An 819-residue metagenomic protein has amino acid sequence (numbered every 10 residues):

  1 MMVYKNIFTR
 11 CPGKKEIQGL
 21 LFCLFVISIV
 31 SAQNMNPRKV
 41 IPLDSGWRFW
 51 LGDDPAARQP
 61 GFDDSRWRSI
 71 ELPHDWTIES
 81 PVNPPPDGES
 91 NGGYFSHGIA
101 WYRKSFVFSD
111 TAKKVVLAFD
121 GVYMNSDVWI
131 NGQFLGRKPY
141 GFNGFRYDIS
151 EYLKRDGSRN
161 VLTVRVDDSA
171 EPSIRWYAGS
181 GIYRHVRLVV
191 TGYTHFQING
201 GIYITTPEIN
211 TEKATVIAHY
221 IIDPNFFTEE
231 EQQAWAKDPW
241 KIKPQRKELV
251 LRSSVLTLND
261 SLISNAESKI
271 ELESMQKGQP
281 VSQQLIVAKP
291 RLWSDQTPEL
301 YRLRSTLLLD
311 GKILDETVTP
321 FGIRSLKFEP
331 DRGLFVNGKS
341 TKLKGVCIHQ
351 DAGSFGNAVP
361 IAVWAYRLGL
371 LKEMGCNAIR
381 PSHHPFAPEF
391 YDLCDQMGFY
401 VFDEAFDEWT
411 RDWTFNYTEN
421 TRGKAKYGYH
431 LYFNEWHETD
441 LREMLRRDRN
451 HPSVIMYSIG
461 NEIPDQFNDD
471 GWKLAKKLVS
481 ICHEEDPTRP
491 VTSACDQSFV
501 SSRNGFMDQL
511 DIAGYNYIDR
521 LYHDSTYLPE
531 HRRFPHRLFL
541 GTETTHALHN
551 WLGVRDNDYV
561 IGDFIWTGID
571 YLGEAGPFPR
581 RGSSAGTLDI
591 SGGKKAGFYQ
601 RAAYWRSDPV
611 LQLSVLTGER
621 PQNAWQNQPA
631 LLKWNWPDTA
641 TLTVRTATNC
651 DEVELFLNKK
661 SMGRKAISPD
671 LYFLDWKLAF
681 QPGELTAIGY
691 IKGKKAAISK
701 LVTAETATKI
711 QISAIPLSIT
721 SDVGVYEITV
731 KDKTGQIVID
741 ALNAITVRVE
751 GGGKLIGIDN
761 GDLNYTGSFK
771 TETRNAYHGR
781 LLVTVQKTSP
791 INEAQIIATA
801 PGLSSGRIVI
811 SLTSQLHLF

Functional and structural regions predicted by a protein language model:
Q33-A118, A170, I174-I182, G200 (+3 more regions): Extended carbohydrate-recognition surfaces in non-catalytic/accessory domains of CAZymes and lectin-like proteins
I41-L43, D53, G92, H97-Y203 (+5 more regions): Accessory beta-strand-rich segments of carbohydrate-active enzymes
D53, P73, Y140-G141, E151-T215 (+8 more regions): An acidic-aromatic loop/edge-strand motif
P60-D63, E231-R252, Q296-R302, T641 (+5 more regions): Short flexible loop/turn segments that cap and initiate beta-strands
S69-L72, E79-P81, Q133, H185 (+4 more regions): Extended substrate-binding grooves/exosites of carbohydrate-active enzymes
E151, Q283-L292, D675-F680, S768-S789: Short, hydrophobic beta-strand segments
K154, I221-E329, D675, A679-P682: Extended acidic/polar, glycine-enriched regions that form or flank non-catalytic beta-rich accessory modules
A218-D223, R304-T306, Q626-A630, L642-A647 (+3 more regions): Beta-strand-rich structural segments
